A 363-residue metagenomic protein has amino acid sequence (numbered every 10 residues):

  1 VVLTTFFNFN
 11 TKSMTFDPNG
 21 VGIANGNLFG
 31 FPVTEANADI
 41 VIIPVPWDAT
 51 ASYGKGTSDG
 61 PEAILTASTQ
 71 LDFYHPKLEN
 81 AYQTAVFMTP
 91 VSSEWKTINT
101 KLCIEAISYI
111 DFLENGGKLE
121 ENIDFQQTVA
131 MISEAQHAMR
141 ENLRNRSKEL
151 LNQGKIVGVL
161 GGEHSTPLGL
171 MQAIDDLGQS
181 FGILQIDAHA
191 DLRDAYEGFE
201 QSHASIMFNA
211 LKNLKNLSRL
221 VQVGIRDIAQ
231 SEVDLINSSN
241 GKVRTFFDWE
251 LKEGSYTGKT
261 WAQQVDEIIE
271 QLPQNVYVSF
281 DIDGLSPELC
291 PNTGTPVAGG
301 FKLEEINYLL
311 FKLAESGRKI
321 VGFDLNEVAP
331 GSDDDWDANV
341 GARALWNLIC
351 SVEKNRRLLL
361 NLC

Functional and structural regions predicted by a protein language model:
V1-V2: Acidic, Ala/Val/Gly-enriched low-complexity intrinsically disordered segments
F7, K12-C363: Conserved alpha-helical scaffold segments that buttress catalytic/binding sites
